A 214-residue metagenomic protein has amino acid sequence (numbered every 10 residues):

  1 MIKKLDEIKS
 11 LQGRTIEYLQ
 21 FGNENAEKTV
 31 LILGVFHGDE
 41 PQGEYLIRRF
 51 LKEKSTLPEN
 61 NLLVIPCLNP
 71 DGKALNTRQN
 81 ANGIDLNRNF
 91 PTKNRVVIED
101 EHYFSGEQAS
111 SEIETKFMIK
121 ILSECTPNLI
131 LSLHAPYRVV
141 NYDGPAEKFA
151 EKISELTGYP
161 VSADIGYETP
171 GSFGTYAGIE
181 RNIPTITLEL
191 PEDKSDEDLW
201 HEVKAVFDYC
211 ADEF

Functional and structural regions predicted by a protein language model:
M1-L19: Short glycine- and acidic-rich boundary segments immediately preceding or forming the N-terminal edge of structured
K4, Y18, V64, I130 (+1 more regions): Conserved beta-strand scaffold positions in the cores of enzyme catalytic domains, especially in NTP/NDP-utilizing
E17-E27: Short beta-strand-to-loop junctions in surface cap/lid or active-site-entrance loops
G22-E24, R78, N94, Y176-N182: Short glycine/proline-enriched loop/turn "hinge" motifs that connect secondary-structure elements and lie
E27-T29, P41-Y167: Active-site/substrate-binding loop(s) of hydrolase catalytic cores
L31-G34: Short hydrophobic beta-strand that contains or immediately precedes a catalytic carboxylate
F36, L68-P70, A135, L190-D193: Active-site metal-binding loops of divalent metal-dependent hydrolases
E168-F214: Active-site-adjacent mobile loop/cap segments within catalytic or ligand-binding domains
